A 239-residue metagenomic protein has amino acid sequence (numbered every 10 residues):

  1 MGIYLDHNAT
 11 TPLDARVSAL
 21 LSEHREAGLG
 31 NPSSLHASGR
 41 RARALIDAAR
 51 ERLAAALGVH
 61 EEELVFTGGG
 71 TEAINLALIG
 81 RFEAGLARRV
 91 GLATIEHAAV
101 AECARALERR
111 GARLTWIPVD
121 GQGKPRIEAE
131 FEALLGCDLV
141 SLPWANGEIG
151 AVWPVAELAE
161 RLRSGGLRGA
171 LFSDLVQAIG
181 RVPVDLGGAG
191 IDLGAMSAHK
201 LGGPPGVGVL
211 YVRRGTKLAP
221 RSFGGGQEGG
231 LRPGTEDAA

Functional and structural regions predicted by a protein language model:
M1-A239: Pyridoxal 5′-phosphate
